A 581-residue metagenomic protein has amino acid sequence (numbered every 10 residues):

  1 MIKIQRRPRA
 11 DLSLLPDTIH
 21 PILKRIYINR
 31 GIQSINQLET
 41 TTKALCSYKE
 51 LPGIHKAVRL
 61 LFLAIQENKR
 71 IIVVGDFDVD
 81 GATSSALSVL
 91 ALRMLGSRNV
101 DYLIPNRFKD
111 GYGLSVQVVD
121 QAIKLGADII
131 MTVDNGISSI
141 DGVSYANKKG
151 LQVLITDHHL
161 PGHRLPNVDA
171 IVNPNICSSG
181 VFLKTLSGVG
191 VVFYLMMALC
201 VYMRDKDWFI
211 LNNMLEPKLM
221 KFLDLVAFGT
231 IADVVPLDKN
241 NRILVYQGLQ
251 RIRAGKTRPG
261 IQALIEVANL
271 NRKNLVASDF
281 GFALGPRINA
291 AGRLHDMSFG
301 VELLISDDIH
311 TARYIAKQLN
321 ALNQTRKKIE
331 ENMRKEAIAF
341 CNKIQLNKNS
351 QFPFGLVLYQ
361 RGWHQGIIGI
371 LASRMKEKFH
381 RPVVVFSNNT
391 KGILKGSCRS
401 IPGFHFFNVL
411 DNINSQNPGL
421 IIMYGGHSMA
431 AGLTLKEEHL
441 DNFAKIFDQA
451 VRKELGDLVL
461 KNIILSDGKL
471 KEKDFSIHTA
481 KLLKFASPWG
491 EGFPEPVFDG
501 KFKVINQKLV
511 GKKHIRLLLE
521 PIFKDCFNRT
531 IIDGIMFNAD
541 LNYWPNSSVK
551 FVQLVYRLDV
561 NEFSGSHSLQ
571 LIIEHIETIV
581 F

Functional and structural regions predicted by a protein language model:
M1: Interfaces and regulatory segments of ATP-dependent nucleotide/adenylate/phosphodiester-chemistry enzymes
R6-I129, K149-G150, N167, V201-N442 (+3 more regions): Hydrophobic helix-and-loop "lid/oligomerization" segment in the mid-to-C-terminal part of catalytic domains
R59, E67, T311-I315, A321-V357 (+2 more regions): Mid-to-C-terminal polyanion-binding domains and interfaces
L63, H163-N173, I261, L519-D525: Acidic-glycine-rich active-site phosphate/pyrophosphate-binding loop
I123-V189, F193-I210: Active-site cavity-forming subdomains of large catalytic enzyme subunits
S139-G142, G188-V191, L195, D224-A227 (+4 more regions): Internal, well-ordered alpha-helical segments in soluble enzyme and binding-protein domains
H158-H159, H364, H427, H514: Histidine-centered active-site/metal-ligand motif
G190, G369, S373, L554: Short alpha-helical basic/polar micro-motif
